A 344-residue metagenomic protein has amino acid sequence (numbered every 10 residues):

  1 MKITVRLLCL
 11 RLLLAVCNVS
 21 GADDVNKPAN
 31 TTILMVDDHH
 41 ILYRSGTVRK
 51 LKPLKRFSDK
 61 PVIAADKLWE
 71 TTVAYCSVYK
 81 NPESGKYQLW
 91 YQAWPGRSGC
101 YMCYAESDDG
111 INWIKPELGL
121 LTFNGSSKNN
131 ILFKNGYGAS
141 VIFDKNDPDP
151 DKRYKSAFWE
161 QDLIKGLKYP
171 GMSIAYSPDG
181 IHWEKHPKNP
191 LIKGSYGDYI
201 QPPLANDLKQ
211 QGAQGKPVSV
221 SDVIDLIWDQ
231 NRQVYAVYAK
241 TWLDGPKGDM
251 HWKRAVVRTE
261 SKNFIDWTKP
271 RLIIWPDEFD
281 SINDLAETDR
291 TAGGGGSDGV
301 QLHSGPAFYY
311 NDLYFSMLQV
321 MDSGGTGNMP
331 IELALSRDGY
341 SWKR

Functional and structural regions predicted by a protein language model:
M1-R6: Positively charged n-region of N-terminal signal peptides that target proteins for export
L7-V16: Bacterial N-terminal signal peptides
N18-G21: Sec/Tat signal peptide C-region and signal peptidase I cleavage site
D23-G299, F308-R344: Beta-rich carbohydrate-recognition and catalytic domains
S304: Structured ligand/cofactor/substrate-binding pocket environments in proteins
